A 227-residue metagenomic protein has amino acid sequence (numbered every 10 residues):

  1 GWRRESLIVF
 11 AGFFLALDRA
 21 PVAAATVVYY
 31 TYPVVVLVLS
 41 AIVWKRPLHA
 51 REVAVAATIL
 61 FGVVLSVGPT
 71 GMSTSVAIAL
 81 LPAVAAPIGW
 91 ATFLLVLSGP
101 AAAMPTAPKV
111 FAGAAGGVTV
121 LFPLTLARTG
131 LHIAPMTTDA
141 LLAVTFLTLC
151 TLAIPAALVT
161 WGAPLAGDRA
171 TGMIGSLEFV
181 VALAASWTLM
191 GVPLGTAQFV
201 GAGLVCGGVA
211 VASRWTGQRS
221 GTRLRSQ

Functional and structural regions predicted by a protein language model:
G1-A24, Y29, L65, T148-A166: Specific transmembrane alpha-helical segments of multi-pass solute transporters/efflux pumps, especially DMT/EamA
R3-A11, P33-V38, L60, V64 (+6 more regions): Hydrophobic/small/kink-forming positions within alpha-helical transmembrane segments of polytopic membrane proteins
I8-A16, V63-M72, G117-I133, V180-Q198: Hydrophobic alpha-helical transmembrane segments in multi-pass integral membrane proteins
A16, I42-L48, P100, K109 (+3 more regions): Hydrophobic/aromatic residues within transmembrane alpha-helices of multi-pass small-molecule transporters
A25-T31, V96-T119, L152-T188: Helix-helix packing/entry segments at the starts of transmembrane helices
L39, L48-P69, L121, A185 (+1 more regions): Hydrophobic transmembrane alpha-helices of multi-pass small-molecule transport proteins
E52-F61, I78-A85, G89, V96-C150: Hydrophobic alpha-helical transmembrane segments of multi-pass integral membrane proteins, especially transporters
T216-Q227: Intrinsic disorder in cytosolic terminal tails and internal cytosolic loops of multi-pass membrane transporters
